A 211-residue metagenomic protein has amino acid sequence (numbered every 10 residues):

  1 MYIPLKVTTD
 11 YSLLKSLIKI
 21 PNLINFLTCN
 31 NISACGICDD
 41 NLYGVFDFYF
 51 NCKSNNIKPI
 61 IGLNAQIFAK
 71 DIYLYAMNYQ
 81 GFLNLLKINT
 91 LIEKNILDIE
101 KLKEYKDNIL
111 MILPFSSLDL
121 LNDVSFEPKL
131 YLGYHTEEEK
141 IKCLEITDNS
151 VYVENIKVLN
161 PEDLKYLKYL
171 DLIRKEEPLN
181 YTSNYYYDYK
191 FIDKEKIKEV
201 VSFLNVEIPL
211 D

Functional and structural regions predicted by a protein language model:
M1-Y11, K19-C35, I57-G62, Q66-G133 (+1 more regions): Conserved active-site carboxylates
I18-I20, N41-N51, E137-L144: Active-site-adjacent beta->alpha loops and helix N-cap segments on the catalytic face of soluble alpha/beta enzymes
D39, N155: Active-site glycine-centered loops adjacent to acidic/histidine catalytic or metal-binding residues that shape
F50-K53, T90: Generic short alpha-helical segment signal, independent of protein family or function, capturing local helix propensity
N55-I57, I146-D148: Helix C-cap/helix->beta junction micro-motif
L63, V151-E154: Non-cysteine beta-strand/loop elements that form the S-adenosyl-L-methionine
C143, V151, V158: Charged catalytic and DNA/RNA-contacting regions of genome-maintenance and nucleic-acid-processing enzymes
